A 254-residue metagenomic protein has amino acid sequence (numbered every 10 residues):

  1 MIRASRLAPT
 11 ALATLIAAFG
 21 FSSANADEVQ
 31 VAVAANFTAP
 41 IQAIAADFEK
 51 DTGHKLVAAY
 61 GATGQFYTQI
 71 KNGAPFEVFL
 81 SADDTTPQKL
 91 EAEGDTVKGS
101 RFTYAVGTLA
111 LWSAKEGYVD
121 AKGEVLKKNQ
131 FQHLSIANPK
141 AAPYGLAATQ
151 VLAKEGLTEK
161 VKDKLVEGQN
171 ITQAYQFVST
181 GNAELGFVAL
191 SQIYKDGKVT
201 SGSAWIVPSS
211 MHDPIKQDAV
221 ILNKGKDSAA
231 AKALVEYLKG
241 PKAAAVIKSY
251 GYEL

Functional and structural regions predicted by a protein language model:
M1-A11: Bacterial N-terminal signal peptides that target proteins for export
P9-G20: Bacterial N-terminal signal peptides
I16, A26-G53, V57-Y60, G64 (+5 more regions): Exported/periplasmic ABC-transporter solute-binding proteins
G99: Active-site phosphate-binding/coordination module
